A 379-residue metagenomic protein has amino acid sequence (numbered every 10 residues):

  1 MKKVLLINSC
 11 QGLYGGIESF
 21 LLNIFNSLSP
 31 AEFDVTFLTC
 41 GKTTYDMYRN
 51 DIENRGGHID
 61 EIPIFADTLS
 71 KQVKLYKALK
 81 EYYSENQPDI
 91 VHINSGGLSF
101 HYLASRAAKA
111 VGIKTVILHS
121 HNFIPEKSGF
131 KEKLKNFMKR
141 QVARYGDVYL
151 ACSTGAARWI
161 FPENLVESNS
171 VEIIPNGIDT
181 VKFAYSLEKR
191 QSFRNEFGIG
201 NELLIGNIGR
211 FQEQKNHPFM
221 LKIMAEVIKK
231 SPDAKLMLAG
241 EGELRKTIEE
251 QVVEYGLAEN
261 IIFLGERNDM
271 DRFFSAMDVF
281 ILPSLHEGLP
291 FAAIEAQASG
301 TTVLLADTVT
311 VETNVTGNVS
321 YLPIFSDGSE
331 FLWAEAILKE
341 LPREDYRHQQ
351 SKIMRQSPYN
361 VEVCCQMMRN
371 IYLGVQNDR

Functional and structural regions predicted by a protein language model:
L6-G15, F20-K74, V171, E243 (+1 more regions): N-terminal strand-loop element at the rim of the active site of nucleotide-sugar-dependent glycosyltransferases
G15-N23, L203, N207-E226, E243-E249: A conserved mid-protein helix/loop that constitutes part of the nucleotide-sugar donor-binding site
Y145-F183: A short, active-site helix/loop in glycosyltransferases that binds the activated sugar's phosphate group
A184-I199: A short helix/loop element that forms part of the nucleotide-sugar donor recognition site in Leloir-type
E249-G265: Nucleotide-activated donor-binding/catalytic signature segment of Leloir-type glycosyltransferases, i.e., the conserved
E266, L285: Aromatic "clamp/platform" in nucleotide-sugar-dependent glycosyltransferases that forms part of the donor/acceptor
E312-P342: Change "using UDP/GDP/dTDP sugars" to "using nucleotide sugars
E344-N377: A charged, aromatic-enriched C-terminal amphipathic alpha-helix characteristic of glycosyltransferases across folds
